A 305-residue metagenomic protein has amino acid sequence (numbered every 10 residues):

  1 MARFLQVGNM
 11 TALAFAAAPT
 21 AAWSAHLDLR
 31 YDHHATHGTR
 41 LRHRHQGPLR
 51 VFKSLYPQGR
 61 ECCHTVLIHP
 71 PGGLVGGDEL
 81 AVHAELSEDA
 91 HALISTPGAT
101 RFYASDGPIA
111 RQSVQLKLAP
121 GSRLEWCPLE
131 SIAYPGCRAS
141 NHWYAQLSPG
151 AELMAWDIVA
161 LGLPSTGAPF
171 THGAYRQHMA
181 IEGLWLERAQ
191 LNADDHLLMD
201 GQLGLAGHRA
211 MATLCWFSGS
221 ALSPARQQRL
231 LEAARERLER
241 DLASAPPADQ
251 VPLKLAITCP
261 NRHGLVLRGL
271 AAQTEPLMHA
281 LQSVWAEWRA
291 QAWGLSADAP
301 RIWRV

Functional and structural regions predicted by a protein language model:
M1, Q112-Q115, W285-R289: A signal for specific C-terminal beta-sheet/loop modules enriched in small/flexible residues with GP/PG/PP motifs
M1-A14: N-terminal amphipathic/basic-hydrophobic helices that include classical n-h-c signal peptides and signal-anchor
F4, G72-G73, L295: N-terminal mature-domain region immediately after signal-peptide cleavage in secreted/organellar precursors
A12-Q228: Conserved beta-strand/loop scaffold segments within soluble protein domains that form the structured core and edges
V159-V305: A structural signal for small-residue-enriched, beta-sheet-centric alpha/beta enzyme cores and oligomeric scaffold folds
